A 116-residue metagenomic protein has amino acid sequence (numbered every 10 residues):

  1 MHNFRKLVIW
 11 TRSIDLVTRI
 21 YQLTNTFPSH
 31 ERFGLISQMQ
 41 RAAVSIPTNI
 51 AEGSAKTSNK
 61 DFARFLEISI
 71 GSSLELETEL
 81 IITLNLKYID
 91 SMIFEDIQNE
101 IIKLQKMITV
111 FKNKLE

Functional and structural regions predicted by a protein language model:
M1-E116: Amphipathic alpha-helical assembly/interaction segments
